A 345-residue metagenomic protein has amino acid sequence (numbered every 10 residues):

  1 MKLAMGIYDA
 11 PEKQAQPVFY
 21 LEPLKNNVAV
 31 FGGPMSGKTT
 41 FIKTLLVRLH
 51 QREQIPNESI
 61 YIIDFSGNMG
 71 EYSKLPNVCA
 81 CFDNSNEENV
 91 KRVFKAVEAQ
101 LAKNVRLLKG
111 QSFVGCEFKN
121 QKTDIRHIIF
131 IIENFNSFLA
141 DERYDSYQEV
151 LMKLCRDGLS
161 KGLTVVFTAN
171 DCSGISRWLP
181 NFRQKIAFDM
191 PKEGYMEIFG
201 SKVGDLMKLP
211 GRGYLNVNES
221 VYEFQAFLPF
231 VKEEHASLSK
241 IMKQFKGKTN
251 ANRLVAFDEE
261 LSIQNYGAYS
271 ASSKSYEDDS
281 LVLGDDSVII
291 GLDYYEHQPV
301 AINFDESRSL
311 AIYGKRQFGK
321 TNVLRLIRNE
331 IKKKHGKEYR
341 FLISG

Functional and structural regions predicted by a protein language model:
M1-G6, I175-I289, V300: Phosphate-binding and hydrolysis-coupling loops of NTP-dependent motor/remodeling domains
K2-G110, K119-K185, D189-P191, Y276-G345: P-loop NTPase catalytic phosphate-binding loop
F113-I128, E259-A268: Amphipathic alpha-helical surface "interface" segments used for docking/oligomerization or membrane association within
